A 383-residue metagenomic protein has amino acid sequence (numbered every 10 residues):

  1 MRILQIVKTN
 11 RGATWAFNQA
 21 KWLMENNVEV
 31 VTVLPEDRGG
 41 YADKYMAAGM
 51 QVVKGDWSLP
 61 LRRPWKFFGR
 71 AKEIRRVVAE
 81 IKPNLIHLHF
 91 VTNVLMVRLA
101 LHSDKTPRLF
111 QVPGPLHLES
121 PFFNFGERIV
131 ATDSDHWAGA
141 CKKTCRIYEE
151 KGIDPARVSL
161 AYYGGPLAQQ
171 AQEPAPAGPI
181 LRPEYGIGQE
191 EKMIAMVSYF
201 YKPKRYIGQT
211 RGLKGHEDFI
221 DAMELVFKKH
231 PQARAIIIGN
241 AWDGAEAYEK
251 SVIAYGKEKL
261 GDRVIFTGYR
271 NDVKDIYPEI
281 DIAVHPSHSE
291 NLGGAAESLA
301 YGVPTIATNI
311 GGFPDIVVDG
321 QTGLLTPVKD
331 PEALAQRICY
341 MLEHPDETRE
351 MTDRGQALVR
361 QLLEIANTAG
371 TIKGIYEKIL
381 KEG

Functional and structural regions predicted by a protein language model:
L4, G188-K214, I220-M223: Conserved donor-binding/catalytic core segment of Leloir-type glycosyltransferases
L88-V94, V112: Short His-centered aromatic/hydrophobic patch
L109-A138, K151: A conserved, positively charged/aromatic
G239, E249-G268: Nucleotide-activated donor-binding/catalytic signature segment of Leloir-type glycosyltransferases, i.e., the conserved
P278-N291, V303: Acidic donor-binding loop of glycosyltransferase active sites
P304-A307, V317: Short hydrophobic beta-strand element within catalytic cores of glycosyltransferases and related nucleotide-activated
D319-G320, L324-P331, Y340-D346: Conserved acidic donor-binding segment of nucleotide-sugar-dependent glycosyltransferases
A333, Y340, E347-L362, T368-G374: A short, well-ordered alpha-helix in the C-terminal region of glycosyltransferases
